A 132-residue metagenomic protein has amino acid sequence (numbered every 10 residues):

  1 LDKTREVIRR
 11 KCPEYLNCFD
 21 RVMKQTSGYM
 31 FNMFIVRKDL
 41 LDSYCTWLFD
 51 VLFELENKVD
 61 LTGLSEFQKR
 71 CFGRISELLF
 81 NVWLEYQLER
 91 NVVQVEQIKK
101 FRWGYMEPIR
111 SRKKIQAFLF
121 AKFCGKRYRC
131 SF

Functional and structural regions predicted by a protein language model:
L1-F132: ER/Golgi luminal nucleotide-sugar-dependent glycosyltransferases, focusing on the catalytic module
